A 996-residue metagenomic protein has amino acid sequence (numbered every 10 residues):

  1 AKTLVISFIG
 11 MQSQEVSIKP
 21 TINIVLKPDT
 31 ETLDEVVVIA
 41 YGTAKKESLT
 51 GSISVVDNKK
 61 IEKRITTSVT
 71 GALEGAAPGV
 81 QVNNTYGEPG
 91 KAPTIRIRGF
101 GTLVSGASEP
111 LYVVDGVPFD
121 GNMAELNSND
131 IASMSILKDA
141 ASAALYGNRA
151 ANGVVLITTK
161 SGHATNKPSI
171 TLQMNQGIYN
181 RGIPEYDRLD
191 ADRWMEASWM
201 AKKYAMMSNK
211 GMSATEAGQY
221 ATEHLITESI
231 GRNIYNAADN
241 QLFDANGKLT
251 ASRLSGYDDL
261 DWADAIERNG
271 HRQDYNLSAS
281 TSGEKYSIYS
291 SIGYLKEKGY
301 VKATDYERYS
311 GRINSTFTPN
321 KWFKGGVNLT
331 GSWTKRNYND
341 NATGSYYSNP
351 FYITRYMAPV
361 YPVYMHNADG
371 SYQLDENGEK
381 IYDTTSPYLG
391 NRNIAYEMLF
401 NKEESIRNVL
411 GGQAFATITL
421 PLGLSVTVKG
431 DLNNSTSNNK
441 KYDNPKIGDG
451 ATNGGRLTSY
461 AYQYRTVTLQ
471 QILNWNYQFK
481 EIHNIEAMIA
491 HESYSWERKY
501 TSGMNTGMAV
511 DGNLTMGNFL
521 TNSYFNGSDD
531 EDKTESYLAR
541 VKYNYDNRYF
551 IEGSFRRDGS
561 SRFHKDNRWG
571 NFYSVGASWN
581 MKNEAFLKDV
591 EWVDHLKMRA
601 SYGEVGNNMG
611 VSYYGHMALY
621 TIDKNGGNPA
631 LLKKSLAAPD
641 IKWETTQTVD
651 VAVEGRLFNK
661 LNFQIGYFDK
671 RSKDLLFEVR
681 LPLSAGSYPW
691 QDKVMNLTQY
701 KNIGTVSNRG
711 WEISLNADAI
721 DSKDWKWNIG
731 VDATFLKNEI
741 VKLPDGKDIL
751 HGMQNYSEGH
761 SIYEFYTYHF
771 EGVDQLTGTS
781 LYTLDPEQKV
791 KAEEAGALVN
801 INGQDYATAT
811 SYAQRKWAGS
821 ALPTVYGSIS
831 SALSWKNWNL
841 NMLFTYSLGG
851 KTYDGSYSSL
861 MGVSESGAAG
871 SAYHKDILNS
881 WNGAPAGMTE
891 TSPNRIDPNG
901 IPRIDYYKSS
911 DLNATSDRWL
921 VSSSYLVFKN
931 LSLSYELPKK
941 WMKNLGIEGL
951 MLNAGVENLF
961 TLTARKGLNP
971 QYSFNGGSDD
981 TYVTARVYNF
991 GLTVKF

Functional and structural regions predicted by a protein language model:
A1-R312, F317-G326, S332, G411 (+6 more regions): Short, small/polar-rich motifs associated with maturation and membrane association, primarily at protein termini
K19, V25-D29, N83, R98 (+5 more regions): A structural detector for beta-sheet-dominated domains
K46-E47, L145-G147, T165-N166, N180-I183 (+5 more regions): Switch/connector loops and helix/strand junctions flanking conserved nucleotide-binding motifs in nucleotide-processing
I61, S108-E109, R308, N314-F323 (+6 more regions): Extracellular/periplasmic, surface-exposed regions of secreted and cell-surface proteins
T171-S252, I720-A821, M861-E865, A872-I896: Conserved small-residue
S252, D449, S560, S847-G946 (+1 more regions): Extracytoplasmic gating/loop element in the C-terminal half of outer-membrane beta-barrel translocons and assembly
S820-G855: Glycine-rich, aromatic-lined ligand/substrate-binding cores of catalytic and carbohydrate-binding domains
